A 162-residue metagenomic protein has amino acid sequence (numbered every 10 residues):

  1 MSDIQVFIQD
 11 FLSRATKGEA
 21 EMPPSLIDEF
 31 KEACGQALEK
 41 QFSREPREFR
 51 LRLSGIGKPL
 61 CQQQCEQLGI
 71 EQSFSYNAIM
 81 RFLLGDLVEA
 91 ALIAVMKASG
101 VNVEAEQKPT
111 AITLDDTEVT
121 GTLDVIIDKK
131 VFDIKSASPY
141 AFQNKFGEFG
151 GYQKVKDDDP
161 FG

Functional and structural regions predicted by a protein language model:
M1-V131, A137-K156: Metal-dependent nuclease catalytic cores that hydrolyze phosphodiester bonds in DNA/RNA, characterized by
K156-G162: Membrane-associated lipid acylation/remodeling enzymes share a hydrophobic transmembrane-juxtamembrane segment
